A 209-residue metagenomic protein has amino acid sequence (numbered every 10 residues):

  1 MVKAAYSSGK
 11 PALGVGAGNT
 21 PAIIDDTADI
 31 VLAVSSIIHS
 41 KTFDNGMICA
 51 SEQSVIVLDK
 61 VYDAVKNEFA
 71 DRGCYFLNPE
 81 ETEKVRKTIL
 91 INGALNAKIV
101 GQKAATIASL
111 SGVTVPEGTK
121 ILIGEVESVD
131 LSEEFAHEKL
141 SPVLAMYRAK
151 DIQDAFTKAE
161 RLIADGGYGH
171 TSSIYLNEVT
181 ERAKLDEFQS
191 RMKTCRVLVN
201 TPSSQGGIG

Functional and structural regions predicted by a protein language model:
V2-A5, S204-G206: Short, hydrophobic/aliphatic alpha-helical segments
K3-D130: ALDH superfamily catalytic-core signature
V113-G209: Conserved C-terminal structural/oligomerization subdomain of aldehyde/semialdehyde dehydrogenase
